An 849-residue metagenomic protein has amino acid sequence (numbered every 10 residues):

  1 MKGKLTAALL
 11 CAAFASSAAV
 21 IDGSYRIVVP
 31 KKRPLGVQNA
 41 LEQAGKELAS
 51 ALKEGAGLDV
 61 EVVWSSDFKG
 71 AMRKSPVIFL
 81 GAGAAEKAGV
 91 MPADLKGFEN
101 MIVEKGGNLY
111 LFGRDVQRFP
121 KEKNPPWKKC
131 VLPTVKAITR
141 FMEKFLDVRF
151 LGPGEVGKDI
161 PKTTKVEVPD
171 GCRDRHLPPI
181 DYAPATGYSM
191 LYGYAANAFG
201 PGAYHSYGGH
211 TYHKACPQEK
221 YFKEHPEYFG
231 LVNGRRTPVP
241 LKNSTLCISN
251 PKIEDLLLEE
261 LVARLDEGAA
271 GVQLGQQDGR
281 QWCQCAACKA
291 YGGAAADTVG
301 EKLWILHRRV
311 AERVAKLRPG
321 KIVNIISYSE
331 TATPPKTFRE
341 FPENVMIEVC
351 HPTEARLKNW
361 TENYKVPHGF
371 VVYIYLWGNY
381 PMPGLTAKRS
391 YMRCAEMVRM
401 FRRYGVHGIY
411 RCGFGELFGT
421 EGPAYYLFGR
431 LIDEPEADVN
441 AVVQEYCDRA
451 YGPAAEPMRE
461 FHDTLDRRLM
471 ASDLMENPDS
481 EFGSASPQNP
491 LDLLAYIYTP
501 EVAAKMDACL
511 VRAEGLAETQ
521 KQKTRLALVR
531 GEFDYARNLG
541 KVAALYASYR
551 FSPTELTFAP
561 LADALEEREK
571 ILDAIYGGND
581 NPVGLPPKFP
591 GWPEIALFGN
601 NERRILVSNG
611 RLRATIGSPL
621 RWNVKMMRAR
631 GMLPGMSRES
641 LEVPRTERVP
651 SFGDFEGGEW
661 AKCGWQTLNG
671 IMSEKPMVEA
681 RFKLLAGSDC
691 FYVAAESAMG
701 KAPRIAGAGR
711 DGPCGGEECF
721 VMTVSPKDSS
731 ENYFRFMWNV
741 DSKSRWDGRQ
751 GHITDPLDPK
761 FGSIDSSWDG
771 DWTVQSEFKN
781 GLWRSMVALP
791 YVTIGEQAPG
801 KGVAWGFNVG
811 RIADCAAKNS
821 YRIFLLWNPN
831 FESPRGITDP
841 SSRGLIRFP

Functional and structural regions predicted by a protein language model:
K4-F14: Sec-dependent N-terminal signal peptides
C11, S17-E99, T164-C172: Acidic, contiguous N-terminal accessory segments
Q43-E47, A51-K53, L95-R308, A315-P319 (+4 more regions): Feature activates predominantly on carbohydrate-active enzymes
Y221-L317, I322-T337, A355, F428 (+5 more regions): Polysaccharide-binding and catalytic clefts of secreted carbohydrate-active enzymes
I248-D255, V349, A355-E456, E460 (+2 more regions): Structured mid-domain segments that build the active-site/substrate or prosthetic-cofactor binding neighborhood
T337-E354: Aromatic- and acid-rich polysaccharide-binding/catalytic face of secreted or lumenal carbohydrate-active enzymes
L431-S637: Catalytic domains of carbohydrate-active enzymes that cleave complex glycans
R628-P849: Structural preference for beta-rich elements and adjacent junctions enriched in aromatics
